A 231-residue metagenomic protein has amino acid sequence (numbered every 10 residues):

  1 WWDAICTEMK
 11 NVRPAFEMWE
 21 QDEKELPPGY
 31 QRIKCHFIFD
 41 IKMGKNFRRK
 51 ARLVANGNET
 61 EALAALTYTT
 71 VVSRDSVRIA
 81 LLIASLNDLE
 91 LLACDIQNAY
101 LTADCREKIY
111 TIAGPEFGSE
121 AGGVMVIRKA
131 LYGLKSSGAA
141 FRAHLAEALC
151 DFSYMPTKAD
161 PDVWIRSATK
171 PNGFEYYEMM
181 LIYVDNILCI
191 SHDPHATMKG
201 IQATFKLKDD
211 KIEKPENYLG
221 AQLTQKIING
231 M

Functional and structural regions predicted by a protein language model:
W1-M231: Long, low-complexity, charge-biased intrinsically disordered regions
